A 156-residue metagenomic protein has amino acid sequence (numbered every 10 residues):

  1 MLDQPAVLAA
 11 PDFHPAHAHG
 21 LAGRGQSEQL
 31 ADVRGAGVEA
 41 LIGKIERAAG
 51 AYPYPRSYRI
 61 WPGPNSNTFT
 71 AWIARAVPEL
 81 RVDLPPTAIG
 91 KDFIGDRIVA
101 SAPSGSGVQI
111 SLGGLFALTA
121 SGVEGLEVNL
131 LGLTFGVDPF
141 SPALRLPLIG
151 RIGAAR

Functional and structural regions predicted by a protein language model:
M1-P62, R75-A76, S104-R156: Non-catalytic ligand/cofactor/substrate-binding and regulatory segments of enzyme domains
P53-N65, L80-I89: Surface-exposed patches in mature extracellular/periplasmic domains of secreted proteins
W61, T70, A100-S101: Non-transmembrane, interaction-prone segments in cytosolic or luminal domains
N67-L80: Non-catalytic, well-ordered alpha-helical segments in soluble enzyme domains
D83-L118: An amphipathic alpha-helical core segment
